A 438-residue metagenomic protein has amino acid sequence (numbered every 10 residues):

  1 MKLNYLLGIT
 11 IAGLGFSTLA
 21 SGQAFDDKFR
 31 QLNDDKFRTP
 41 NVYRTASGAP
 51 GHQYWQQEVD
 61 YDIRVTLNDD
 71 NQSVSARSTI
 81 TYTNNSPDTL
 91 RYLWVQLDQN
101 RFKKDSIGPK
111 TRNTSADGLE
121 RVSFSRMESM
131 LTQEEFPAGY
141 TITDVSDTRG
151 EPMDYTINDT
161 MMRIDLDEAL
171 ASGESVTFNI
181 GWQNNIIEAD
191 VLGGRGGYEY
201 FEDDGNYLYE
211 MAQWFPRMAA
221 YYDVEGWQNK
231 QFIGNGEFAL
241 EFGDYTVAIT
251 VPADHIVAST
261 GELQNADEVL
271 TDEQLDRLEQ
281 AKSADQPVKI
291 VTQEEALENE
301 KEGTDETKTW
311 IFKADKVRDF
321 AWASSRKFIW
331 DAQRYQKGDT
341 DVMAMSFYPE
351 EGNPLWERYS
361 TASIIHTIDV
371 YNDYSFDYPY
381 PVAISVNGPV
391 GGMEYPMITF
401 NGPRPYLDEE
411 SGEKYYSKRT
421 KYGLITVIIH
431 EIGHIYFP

Functional and structural regions predicted by a protein language model:
G15-S17: N-terminal signal peptide c-region/cleavage motif recognized by signal peptidases
G22-S75, A212: N-terminal, polar/Ser/Thr-rich
R64, S73, T83, T89-L90 (+3 more regions): A surface-exposed beta-strand-loop module
Q72-R101, S106, A116-S123: Ligand-binding face of N-terminal immunoglobulin V-set domains in extracellular IgSF glycoproteins
S78-I80, N84, L97-Q99, E174-E188 (+2 more regions): Short, hydrophobic/aromatic-enriched beta-strand segments in well-ordered soluble domains
N100, D105-E120, Q183-Y245, A266 (+1 more regions): Glycine/proline-rich low-complexity spacer/linker segments in large multi-domain proteins
P216-W227, I233-I429: Hydrophobic helix-coil surface modules that form long, contiguous segments used for peptide/substrate interaction
I428, I432-F437: Active-site His/Glu-centered metal-binding helix of metallohydrolases
